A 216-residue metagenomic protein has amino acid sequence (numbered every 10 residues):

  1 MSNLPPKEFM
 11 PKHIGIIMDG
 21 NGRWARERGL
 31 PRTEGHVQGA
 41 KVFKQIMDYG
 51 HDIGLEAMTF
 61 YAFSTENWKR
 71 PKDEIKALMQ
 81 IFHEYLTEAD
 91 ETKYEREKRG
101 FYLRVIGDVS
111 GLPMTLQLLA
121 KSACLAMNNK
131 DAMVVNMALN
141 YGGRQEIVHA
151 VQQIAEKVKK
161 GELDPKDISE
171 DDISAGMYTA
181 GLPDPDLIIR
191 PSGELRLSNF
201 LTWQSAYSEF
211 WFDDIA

Functional and structural regions predicted by a protein language model:
M1-A216: Flexible, compositionally biased loop and terminal segments
